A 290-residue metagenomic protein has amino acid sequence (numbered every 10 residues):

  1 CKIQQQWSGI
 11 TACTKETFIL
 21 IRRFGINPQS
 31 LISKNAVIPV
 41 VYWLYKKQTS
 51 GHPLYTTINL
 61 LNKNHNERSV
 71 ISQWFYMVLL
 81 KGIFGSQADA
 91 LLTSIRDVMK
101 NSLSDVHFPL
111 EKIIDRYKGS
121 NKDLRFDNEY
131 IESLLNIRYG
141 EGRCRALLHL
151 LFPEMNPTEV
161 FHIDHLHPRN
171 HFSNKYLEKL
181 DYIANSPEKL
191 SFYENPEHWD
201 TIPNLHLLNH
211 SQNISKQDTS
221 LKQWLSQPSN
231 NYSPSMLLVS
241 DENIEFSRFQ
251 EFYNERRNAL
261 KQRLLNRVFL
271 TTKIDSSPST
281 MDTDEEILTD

Functional and structural regions predicted by a protein language model:
C1-N121: A cross-family structural signal marking well-folded subdomains
I3, I10, T14, S33-A36 (+5 more regions): Active-site-proximal structural scaffolding
K46-S50, M77-K81, R169-S173, H198 (+3 more regions): Short, well-ordered loop/turn and helix-capping segments at boundaries between secondary-structure elements and domains
G51-P53, G82-F84, F172-K179, K216-Q223 (+1 more regions): Short conserved micro-motifs at the rims of enzyme active sites and ligand-binding pockets
E67, N231-D290: C-terminal, well-folded lobe of enzymatic/effector domains
Y76-Y176: Intrinsically disordered, low-complexity N-proximal targeting/linker segments that flank membranes
M155-P203: Histidine-centered nuclease catalytic patch
P196-S229: Short Cys/His-centered divalent metal-binding micro-motifs
